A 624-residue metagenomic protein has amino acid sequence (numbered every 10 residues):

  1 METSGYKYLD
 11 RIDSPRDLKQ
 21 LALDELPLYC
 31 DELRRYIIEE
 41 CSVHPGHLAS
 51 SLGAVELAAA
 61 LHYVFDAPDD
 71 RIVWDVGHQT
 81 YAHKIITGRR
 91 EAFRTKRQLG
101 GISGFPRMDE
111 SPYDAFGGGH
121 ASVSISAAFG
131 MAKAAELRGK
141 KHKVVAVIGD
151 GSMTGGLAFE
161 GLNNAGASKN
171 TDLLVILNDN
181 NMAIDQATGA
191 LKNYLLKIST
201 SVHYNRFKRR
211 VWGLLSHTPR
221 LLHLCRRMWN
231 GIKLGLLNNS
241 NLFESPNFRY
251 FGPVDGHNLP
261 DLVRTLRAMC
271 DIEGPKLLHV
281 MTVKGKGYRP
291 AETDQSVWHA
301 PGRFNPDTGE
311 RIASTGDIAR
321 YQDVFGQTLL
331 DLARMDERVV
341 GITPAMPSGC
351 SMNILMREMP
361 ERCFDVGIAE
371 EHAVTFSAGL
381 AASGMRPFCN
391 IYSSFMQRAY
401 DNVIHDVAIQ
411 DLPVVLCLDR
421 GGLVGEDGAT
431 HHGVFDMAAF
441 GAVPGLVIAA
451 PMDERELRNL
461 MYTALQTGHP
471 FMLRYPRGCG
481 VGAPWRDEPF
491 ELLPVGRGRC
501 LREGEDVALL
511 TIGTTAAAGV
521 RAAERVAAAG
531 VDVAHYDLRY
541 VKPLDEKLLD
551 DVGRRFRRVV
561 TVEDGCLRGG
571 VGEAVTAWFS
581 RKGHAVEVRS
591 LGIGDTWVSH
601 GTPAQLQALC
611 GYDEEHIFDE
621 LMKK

Functional and structural regions predicted by a protein language model:
E2-I86, L242-R264, I272, K276-T282: N-terminal amphipathic, basic-rich helices that act as targeting or association modules
E2-T3, N181-F325: Long, well-ordered, tryptophan-enriched scaffold segments
H47-T171, Y321, V339, P344 (+2 more regions): Cofactor-binding active-site loop characterized by glycine-rich and histidine/acidic residues
R71, T282-M396, N402-L412, H469 (+3 more regions): Non-catalytic terminal/interface segments that mediate subunit docking, oligomerization, and allosteric communication
E91-I102, A167-D185, H203, A408-R420: A glycine-rich helix N-cap at a beta->alpha junction
L222-P290, P413-L418, M437-E488, E614-K624: Structural signature of the thiamine diphosphate
L237, R264-R267, H299-A300, R320-M335 (+4 more regions): Glycine-/acidic-rich phosphate or pyrophosphate-binding loops and their flanking alpha/beta elements
F304-D307, R311-D317, G425-D427, V447 (+1 more regions): Peripheral docking tails and interdomain loops at the edges of cofactor- or intermediate-handling domains
